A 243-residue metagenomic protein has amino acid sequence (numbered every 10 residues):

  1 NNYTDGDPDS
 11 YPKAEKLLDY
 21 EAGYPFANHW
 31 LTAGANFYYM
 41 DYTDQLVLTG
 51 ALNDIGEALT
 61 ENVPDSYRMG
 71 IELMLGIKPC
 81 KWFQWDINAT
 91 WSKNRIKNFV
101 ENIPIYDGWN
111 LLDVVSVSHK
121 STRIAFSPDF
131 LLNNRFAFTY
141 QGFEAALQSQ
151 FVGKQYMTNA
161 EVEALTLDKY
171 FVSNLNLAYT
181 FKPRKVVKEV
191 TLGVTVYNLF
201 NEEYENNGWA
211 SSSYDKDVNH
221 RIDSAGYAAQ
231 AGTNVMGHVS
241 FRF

Functional and structural regions predicted by a protein language model:
N1, W30-T32, D41-V47, K93-F99 (+4 more regions): Gram-negative outer-membrane beta-barrel proteins
N1-P8, V47-L59, K97-K120, W209-A225: Solvent-exposed loop segments that connect transmembrane elements
Y11, E21-P25, N36, N62 (+6 more regions): Outer-membrane beta-barrel architecture
Y11-N62, Y67-M69, R95: Membrane-embedded beta-barrel scaffold of Gram-negative outer-membrane proteins
K16-Y20, A27-H29, D65-M69, P128-L132 (+3 more regions): Residues that define the transmembrane beta-barrel architecture of outer-membrane proteins
W30-A33, W82-W85, G142-A146, R184-V190: Repeated loop/turn-to-beta-strand initiation elements of outer-membrane beta-barrel proteins
Y39-D41, E61-N159, R242: Gram-negative outer-membrane beta-barrel transporters
F151-Y156, Y179-F243: C-terminal beta-signal and adjacent terminal beta-strands/loops of Gram-negative outer-membrane beta-barrel proteins
